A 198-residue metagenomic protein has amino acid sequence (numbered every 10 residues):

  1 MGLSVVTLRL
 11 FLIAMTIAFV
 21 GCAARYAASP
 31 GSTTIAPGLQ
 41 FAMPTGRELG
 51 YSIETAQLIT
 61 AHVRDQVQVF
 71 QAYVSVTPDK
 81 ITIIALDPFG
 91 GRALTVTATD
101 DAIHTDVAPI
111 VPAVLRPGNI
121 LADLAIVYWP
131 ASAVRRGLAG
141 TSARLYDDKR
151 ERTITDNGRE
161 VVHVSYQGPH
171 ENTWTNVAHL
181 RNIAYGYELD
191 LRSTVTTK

Functional and structural regions predicted by a protein language model:
M1-L12: Bacterial N-terminal signal peptides that target proteins for export
L12, L49, H62-R64, Y73 (+3 more regions): Generic marker of residues within folded, mature protein domains
A18-G21: C-terminal motif of bacterial Sec signal peptides marking the signal peptidase cleavage site
A23-G38, T45-G46, L58-T60, G91 (+2 more regions): Mature, soluble, non-transmembrane domains
Q40-P78: Post-signal-peptide N-terminal segment of Sec-exported extracytoplasmic proteins
R64-T99: Extracytoplasmic beta-rich ectodomain segments of secreted or membrane-anchored proteins
